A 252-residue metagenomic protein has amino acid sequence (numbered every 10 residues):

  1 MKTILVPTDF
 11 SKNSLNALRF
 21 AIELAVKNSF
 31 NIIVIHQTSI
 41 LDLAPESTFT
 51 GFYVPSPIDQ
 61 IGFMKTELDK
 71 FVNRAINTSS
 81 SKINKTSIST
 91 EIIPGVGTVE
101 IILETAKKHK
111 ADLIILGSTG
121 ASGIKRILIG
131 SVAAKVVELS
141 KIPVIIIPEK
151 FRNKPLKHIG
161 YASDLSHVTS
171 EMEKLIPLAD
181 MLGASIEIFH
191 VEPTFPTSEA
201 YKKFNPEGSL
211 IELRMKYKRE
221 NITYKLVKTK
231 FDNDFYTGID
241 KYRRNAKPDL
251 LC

Functional and structural regions predicted by a protein language model:
M1-P55, S80, H158-K225, P248-L250: Small/aliphatic-rich secondary-structure junction motif
S14, G95, R126, V168 (+1 more regions): A conditional alpha-helix N-cap/helix-loop micro-motif detector
E23-L24, K135-V137, L178, Y242: Hydrophobic/aromatic ligand-binding patch that stacks against planar heteroaromatic rings of cofactors or nucleotides
H36, I92-P94, P148, H190 (+1 more regions): Residue-level recognition of beta-strand->loop/alpha-helix junctions
D42, N73-I114, M215-C252: Structural beta-alpha unit
Y53-E67: A short acidic, glycine-rich active-site loop that binds or catalyzes chemistry on phosphate/adenosine moieties
E67-A75, E171, S209-L210: Short, well-ordered amphipathic alpha-helical segments that serve as non-catalytic structural scaffolds within diverse
L103-R152, R243-C252: Gly/Ser-rich helix-loop-strand patches that form or flank binding pockets for ribonucleotide-derived cofactors
